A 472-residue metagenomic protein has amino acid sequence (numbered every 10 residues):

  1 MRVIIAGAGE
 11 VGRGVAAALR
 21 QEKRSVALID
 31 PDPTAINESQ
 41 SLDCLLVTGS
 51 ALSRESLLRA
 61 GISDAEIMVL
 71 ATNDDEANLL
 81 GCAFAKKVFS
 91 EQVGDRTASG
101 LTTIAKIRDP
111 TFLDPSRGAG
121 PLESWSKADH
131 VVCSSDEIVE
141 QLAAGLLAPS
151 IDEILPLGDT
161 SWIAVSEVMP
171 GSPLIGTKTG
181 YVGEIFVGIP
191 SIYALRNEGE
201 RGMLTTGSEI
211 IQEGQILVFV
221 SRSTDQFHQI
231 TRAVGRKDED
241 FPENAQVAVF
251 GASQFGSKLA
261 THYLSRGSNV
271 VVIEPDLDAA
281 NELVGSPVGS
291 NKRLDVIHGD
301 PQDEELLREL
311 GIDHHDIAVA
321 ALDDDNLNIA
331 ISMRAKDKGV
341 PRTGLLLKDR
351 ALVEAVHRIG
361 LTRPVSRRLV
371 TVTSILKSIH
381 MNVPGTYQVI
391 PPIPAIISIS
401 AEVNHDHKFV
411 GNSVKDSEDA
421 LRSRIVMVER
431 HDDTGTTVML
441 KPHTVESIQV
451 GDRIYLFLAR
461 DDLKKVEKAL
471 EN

Functional and structural regions predicted by a protein language model:
M1-N472: Cytosolic regulatory regions of ion transport systems
